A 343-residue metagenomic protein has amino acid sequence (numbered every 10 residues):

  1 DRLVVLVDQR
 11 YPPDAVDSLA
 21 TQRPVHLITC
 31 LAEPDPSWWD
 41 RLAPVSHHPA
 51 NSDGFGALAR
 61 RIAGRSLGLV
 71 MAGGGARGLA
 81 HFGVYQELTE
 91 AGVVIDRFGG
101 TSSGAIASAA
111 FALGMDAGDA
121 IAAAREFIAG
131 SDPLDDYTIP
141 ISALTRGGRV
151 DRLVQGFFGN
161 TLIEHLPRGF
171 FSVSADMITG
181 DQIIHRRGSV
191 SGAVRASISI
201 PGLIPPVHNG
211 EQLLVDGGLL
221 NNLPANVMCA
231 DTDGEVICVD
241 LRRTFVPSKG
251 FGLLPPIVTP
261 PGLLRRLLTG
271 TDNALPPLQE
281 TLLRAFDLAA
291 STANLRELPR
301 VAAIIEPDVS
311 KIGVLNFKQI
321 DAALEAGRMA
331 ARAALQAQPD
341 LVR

Functional and structural regions predicted by a protein language model:
D1-Q9: Inter-motif core of Ras-like GTPase G domains
D8-R10, A20-G54, L67, M71 (+4 more regions): Non-catalytic peripheral regions of patatin-like phospholipases
G54-F98: Helix-rich "cap/lid" substructures immediately adjacent to catalytic or cofactor-binding pockets
A72, V94-L113: Catalytic nucleophile loop
A76, S103, L219: Active-site loop->helix "elbow" adjoining a glycine-rich segment at hydrolase catalytic centers
H81, A105, N221: Catalytic nucleophile loop
V84, V150, L162, T179 (+4 more regions): Acyltransferase
F158-R168: A short alpha-helix-loop-beta-strand transition element characteristic of N-terminal alpha/beta dinucleotide-binding
